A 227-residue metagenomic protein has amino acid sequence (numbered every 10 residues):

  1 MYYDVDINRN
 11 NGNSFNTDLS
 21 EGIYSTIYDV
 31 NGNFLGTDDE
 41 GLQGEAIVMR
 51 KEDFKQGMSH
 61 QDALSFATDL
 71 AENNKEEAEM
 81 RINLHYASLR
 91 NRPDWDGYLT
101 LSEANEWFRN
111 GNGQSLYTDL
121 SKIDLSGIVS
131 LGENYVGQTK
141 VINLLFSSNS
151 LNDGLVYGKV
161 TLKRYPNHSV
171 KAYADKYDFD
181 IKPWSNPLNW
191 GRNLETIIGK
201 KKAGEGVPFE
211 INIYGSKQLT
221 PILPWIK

Functional and structural regions predicted by a protein language model:
M1-K227: Low-complexity, glycine/serine/proline-rich disordered segments that function as export/translocation leaders
